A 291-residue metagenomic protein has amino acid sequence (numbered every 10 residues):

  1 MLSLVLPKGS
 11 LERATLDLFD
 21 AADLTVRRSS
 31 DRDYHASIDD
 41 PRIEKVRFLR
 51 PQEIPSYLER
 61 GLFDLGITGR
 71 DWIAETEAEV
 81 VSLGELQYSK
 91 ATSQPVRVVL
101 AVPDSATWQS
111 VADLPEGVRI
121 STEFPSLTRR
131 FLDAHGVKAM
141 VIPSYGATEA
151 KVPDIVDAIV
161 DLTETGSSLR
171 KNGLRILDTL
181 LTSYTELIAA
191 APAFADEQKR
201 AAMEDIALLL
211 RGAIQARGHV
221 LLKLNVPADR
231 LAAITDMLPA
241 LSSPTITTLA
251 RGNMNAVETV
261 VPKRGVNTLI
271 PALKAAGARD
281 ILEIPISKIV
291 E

Functional and structural regions predicted by a protein language model:
M1-I43, T68-R97, S105-E291: Small-molecule-sensing regulatory modules
I43-D64: Short, structured active-site "lid" loops
L100: Catalytic cores of glycan-processing enzymes that make or break glycosidic bonds
